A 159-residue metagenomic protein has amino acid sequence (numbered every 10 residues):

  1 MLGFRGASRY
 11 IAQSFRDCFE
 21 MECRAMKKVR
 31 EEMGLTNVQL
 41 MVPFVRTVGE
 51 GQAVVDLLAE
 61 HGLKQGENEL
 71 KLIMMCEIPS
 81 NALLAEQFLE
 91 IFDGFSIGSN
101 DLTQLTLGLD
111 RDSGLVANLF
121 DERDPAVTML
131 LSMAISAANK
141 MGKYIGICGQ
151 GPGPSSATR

Functional and structural regions predicted by a protein language model:
M1-R159: Conserved alpha/beta-domain cores
